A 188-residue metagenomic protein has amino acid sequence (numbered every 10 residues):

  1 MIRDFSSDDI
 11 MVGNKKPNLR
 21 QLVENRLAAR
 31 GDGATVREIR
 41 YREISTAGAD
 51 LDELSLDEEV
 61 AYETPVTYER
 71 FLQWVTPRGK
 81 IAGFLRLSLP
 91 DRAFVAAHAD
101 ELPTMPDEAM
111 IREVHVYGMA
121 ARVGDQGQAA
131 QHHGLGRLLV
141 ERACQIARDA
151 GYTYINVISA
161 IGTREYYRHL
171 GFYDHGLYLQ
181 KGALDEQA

Functional and structural regions predicted by a protein language model:
M1-E108, R112, G127-Q131: C-terminal scaffold of the Radical SAM
M110, Y154-N156, Y178: Structural preference for beta-strand elements that scaffold enzyme active sites
H115-A120, G171, A188: ATP-dependent carboxylate/acyl-activation modules
A121-G127: Short acidic, glycine/proline-rich loop/turn micro-motifs
G127-I146: Conserved acetyl-CoA-binding loop-helix of GNAT-fold acetyltransferases
Q145-S159: Conserved GNAT acetyl-CoA-binding A-motif
S159-K181: Conserved active-site alpha-helix within GNAT-family acetyltransferase domains
